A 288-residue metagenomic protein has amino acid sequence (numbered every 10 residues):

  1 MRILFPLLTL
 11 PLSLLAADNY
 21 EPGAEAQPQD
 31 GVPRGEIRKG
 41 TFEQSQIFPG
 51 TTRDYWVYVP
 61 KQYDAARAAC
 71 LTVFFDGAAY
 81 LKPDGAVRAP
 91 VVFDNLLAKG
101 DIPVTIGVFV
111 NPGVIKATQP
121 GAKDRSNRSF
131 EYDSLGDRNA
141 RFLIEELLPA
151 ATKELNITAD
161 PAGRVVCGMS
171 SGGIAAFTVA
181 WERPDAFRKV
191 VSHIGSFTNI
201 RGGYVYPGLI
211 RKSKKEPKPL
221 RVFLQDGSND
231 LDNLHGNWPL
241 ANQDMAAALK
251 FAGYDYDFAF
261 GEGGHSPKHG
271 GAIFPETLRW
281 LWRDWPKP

Functional and structural regions predicted by a protein language model:
R2-S13: Bacterial N-terminal signal peptides
A17-P288: Non-catalytic cap/lid and distal C-terminal segments of serine-dependent acyl enzymes
